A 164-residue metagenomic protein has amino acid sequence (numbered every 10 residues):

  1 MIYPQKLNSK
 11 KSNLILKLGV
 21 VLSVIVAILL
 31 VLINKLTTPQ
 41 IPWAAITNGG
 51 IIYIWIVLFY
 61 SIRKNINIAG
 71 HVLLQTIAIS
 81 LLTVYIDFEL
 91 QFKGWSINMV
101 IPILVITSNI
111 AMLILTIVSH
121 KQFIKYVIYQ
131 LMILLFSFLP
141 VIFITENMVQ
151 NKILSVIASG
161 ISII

Functional and structural regions predicted by a protein language model:
M1-L58: N-terminal topogenic module of multi-pass integral membrane proteins
Y3, Y53, Y60, Y85 (+1 more regions): Sequence-level detector for tyrosine residue identity
S9-L14, R63-N67, H71, H120-K125: Juxtamembrane/transmembrane-helix boundary motifs in multi-pass membrane proteins
L16-I25, W43-Y53, L73-L81, N98-I114 (+1 more regions): Hydrophobic alpha-helical transmembrane segments
A27-G49, I66-A69, I86-L104, K125 (+1 more regions): Membrane-helix interface and helix-disruption motif detector
I54-I66, L113-H120: C-terminal ends of transmembrane helices
H71-T145: Membrane-proximal helix-loop-helix units in multi-pass membrane proteins
S137, V141, I157-I164: Alpha-helical membrane-embedded segments
